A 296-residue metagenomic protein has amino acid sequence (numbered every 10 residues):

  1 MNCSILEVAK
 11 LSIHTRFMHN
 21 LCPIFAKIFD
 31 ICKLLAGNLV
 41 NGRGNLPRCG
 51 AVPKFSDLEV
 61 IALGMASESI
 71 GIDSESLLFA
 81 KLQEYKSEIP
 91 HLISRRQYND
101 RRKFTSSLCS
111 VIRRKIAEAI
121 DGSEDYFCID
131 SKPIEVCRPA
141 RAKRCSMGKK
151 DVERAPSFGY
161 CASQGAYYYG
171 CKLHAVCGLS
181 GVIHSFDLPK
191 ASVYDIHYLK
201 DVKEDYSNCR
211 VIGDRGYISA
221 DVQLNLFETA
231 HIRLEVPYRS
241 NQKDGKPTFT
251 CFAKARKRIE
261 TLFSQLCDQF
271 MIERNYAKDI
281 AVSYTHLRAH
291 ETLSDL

Functional and structural regions predicted by a protein language model:
M1-V40: Charged, often Cys/His-bearing segments associated with DNA-binding zinc-finger transcription factors
H19, P23-A26, A36, R48 (+4 more regions): Polybasic low-complexity intrinsically disordered regions
D30-M65: Basic, short loop/linker segments at the boundary and entry of helix-turn-helix/winged-helix-like folds
L63, L78, S94, Y98-R101 (+8 more regions): Short, conserved catalytic/metal-binding motifs centered on acidic residues
E75-E88: DNA-recognition alpha helix
N99-A119: Short, basic alpha-helical nucleic acid-contact segments in DNA-binding proteins and DNA transaction factors
R210, R215-A281: Helix-centered, glycine/charged polyanion-binding patches within enzymatic domains that contact phosphate-containing
T285-T292: Conserved small/polar residues in nucleotide/adenosyl-binding loops
